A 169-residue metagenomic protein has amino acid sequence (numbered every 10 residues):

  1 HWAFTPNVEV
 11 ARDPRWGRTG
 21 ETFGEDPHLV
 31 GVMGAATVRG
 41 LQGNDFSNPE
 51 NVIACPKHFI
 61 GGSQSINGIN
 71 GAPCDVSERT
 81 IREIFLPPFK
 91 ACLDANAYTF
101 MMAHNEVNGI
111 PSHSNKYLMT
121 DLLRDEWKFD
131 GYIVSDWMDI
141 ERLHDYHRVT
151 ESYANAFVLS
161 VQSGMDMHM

Functional and structural regions predicted by a protein language model:
H1-M169: Glycoside hydrolase catalytic-domain context in secreted enzymes
